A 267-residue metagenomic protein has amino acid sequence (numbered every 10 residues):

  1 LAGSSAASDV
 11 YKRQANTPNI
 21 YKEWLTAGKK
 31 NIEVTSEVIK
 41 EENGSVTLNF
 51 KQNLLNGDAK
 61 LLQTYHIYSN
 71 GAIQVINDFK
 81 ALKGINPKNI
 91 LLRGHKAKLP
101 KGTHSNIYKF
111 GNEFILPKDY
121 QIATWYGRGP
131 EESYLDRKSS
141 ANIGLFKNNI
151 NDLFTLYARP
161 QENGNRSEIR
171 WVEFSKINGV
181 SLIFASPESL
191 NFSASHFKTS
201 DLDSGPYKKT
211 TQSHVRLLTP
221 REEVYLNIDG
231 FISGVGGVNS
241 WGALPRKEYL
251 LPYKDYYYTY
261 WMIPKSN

Functional and structural regions predicted by a protein language model:
L1-N267: Beta-strand/loop-rich accessory regions of lumenal/periplasmic or secreted enzymes, predominantly carbohydrate-active
